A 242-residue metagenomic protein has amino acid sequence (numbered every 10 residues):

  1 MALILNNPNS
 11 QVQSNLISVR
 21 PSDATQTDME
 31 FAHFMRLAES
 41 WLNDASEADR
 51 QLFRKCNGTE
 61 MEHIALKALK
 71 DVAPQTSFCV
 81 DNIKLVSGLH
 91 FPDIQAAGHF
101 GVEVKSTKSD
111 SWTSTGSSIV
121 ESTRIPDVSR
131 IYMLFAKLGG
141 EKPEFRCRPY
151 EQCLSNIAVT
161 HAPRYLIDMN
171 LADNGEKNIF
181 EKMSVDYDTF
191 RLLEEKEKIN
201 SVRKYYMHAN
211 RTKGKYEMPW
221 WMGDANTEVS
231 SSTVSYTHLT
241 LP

Functional and structural regions predicted by a protein language model:
I4-L16, F34, A38: Long, acidic/serine-threonine-rich intrinsically disordered regions with weak helical/coil propensity that act as
R20-C79: Acidic-basic catalytic patches of nuclease active cores, encompassing PD-(D/E)XK and other metal-cofactor nuclease
C79-Q95: Active-site metal-binding core of divalent-cation-utilizing nuclease and nuclease-like domains
F91, H99, V128-Y132: Extracellular structured ligand-interaction cores
I94-K108: Conserved catalytic cores of phosphodiester-cleaving nucleases, focusing on short active-site segments
K108-A158: Catalytic cores of nucleic-acid endonucleases
I157-N226: Charged, amphipathic alpha-helical linkers/stalks
T237-L241: Conserved small/polar residues in nucleotide/adenosyl-binding loops
